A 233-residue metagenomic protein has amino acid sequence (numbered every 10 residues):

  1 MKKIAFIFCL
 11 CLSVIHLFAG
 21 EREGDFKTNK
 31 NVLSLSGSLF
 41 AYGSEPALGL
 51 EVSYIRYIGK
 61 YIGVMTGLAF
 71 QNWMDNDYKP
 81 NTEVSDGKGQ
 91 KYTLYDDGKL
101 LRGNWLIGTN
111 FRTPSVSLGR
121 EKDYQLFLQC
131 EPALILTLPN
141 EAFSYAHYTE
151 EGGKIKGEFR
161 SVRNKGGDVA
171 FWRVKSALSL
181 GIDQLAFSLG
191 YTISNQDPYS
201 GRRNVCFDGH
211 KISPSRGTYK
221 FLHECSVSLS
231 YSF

Functional and structural regions predicted by a protein language model:
I4-S13: Sec-dependent N-terminal signal peptides
S13-A19: C-terminal segment of classical bacterial N-terminal signal peptides
A19-G59, G63, R112-P114, E224-S232: Short glycine/proline- and aromatic-enriched beta-strand/turn motifs that initiate or cap beta-hairpins
K27, Y42-P46, D97-N104, N164-F171 (+1 more regions): Short sequence motifs at beta-strands and strand-loop junctions characteristic of Gram-negative outer-membrane
K27-L35, T82-T93, E150-R160, C206-H210: Flexible, solvent-exposed coil segments and beta strand-coil junctions, predominantly the extracellular/periplasmic
S36-F40, E51, K88-G98, E158-K165 (+1 more regions): Extracellular loop and loop/strand-boundary signature of outer-membrane beta-barrel proteins
S53-E150, S228-Y231: Gram-negative (and chloroplast) outer-membrane scaffold detector with strong preference for beta-barrel transmembrane
N110-F233: Outer-membrane beta-barrel transmembrane domain signature
